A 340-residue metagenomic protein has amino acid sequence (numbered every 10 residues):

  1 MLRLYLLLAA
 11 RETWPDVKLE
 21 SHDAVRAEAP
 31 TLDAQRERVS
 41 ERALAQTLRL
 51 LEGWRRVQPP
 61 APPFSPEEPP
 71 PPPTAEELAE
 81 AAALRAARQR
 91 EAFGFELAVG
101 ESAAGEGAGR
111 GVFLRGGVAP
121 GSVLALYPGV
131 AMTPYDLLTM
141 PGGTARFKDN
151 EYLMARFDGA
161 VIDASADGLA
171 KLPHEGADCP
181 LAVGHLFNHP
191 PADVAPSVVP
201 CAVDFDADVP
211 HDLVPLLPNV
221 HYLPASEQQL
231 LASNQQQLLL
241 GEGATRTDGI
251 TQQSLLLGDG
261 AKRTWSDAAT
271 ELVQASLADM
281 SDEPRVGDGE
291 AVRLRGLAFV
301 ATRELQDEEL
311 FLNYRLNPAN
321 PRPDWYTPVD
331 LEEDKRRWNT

Functional and structural regions predicted by a protein language model:
M1-T340: Conserved catalytic SET/PR domain of SAM-dependent protein methyltransferases, capturing the structural core that binds
